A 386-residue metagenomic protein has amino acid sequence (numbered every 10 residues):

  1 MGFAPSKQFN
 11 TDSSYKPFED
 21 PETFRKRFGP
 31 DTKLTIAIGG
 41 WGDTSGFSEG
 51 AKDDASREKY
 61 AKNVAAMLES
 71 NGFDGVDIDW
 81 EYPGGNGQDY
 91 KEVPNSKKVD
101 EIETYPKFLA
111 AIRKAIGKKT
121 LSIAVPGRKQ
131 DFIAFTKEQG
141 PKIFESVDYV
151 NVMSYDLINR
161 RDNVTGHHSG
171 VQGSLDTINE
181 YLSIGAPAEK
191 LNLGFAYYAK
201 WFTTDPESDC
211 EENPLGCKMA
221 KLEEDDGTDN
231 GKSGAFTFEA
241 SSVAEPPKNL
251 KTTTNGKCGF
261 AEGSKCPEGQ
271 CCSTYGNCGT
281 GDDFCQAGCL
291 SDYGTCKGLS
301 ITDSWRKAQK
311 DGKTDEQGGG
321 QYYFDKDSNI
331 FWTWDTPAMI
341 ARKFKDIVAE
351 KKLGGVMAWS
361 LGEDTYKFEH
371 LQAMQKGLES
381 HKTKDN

Functional and structural regions predicted by a protein language model:
M1-K7, V64-D79, K343-M357: Catalytic domains of carbohydrate-active enzymes, especially glycoside hydrolases
M1-L68, P94, G166-H167, T295-T302 (+2 more regions): Glycan-recognition patch characteristic of GH18 chitinases/ENGases and related GlcNAc/peptidoglycan-binding proteins
A4-Y15, P83-E245: Substrate-binding surface in catalytic domains of secreted glycosidases
F18-R25, A61-L68, I102-R113, G140 (+3 more regions): Generic structural signal for well-ordered alpha-helices, preferentially at hydrophobic/aromatic core positions
P21, I38, F195-N255, C289-D346 (+1 more regions): Glycan-binding loop/region signatures in secreted carbohydrate-active enzymes
I36, I78, I112, V150 (+3 more regions): Conserved, mostly hydrophobic/aromatic
K52-S70, K129-K142, T333-A349: Short, acidic/polar
T254-C296: Secreted, short cysteine-rich peptides and small extracellular cysteine-rich domains stabilized by multiple disulfide
